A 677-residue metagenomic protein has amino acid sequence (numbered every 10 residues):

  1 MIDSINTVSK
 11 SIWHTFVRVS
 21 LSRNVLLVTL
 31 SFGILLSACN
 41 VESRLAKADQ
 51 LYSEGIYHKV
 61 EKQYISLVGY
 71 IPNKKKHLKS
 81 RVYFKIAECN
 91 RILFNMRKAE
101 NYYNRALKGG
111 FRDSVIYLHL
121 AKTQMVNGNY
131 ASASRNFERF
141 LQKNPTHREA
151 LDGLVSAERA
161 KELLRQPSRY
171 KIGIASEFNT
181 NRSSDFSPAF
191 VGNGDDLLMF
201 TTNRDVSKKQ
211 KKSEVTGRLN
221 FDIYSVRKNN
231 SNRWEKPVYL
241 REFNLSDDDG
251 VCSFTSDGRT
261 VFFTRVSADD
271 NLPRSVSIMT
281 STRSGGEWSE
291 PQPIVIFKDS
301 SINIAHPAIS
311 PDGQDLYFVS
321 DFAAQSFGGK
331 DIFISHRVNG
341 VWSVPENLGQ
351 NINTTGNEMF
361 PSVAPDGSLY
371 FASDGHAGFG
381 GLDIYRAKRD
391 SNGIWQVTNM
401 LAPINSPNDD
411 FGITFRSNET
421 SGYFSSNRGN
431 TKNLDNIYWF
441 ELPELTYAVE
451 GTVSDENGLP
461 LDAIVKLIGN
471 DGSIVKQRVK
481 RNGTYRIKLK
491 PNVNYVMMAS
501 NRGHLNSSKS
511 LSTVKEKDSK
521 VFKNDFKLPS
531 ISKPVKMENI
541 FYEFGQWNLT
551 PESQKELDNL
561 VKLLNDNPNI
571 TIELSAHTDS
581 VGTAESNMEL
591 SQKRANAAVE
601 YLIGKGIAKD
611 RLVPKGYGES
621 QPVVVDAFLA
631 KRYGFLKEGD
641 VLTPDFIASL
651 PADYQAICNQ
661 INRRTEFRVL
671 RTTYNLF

Functional and structural regions predicted by a protein language model:
E54, I116-H119, V126-T452, E456-L459 (+1 more regions): Short, conserved micro-motifs composed of acidic
S373-G380, H577-F677: Periplasmic OmpA-like peptidoglycan-binding domain that tethers envelope proteins to the cell wall
L461, G469-T484: Short, acidic Ser/Thr/Gly-rich low-complexity loop/linker segments typical of extracellular and cell-surface proteins
V493-G503: A short, solvent-exposed beta-strand micro-motif common in secreted/extracellular proteins
R502-N524: Structured interaction patches on ligand/partner-binding surfaces of diverse proteins
Y542-A576, V599, I603, N659-Q660 (+2 more regions): Periplasmic peptidoglycan-binding/anchoring modules of Gram-negative envelope and division proteins
